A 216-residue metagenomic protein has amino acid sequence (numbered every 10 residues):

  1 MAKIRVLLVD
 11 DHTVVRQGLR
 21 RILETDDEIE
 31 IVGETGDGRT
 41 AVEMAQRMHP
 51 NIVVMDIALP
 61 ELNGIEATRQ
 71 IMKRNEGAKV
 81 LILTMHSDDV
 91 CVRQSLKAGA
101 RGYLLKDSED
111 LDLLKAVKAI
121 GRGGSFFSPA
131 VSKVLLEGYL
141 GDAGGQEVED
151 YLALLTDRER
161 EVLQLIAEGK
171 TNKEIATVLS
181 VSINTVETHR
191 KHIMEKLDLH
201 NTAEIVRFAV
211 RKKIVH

Functional and structural regions predicted by a protein language model:
V15, P60: The feature encodes the CheY-like receiver
D37-T40, N63-E66: Acidic catalytic/metal-coordinating carboxylates
D56, T84: Active-site residues of response regulator receiver
M85-S87, N184: Short, conserved "switch-loop" micro-motifs in signal-transduction and mechanochemical regulators
V90, S108-G121, S125, P129-L135: C-terminal output helix
L136-L165: Regulatory hinge/linker segments at domain boundaries that couple sensory/effector modules to output domains
G169-E204: Recognition helix of helix-turn-helix DNA-binding domains
